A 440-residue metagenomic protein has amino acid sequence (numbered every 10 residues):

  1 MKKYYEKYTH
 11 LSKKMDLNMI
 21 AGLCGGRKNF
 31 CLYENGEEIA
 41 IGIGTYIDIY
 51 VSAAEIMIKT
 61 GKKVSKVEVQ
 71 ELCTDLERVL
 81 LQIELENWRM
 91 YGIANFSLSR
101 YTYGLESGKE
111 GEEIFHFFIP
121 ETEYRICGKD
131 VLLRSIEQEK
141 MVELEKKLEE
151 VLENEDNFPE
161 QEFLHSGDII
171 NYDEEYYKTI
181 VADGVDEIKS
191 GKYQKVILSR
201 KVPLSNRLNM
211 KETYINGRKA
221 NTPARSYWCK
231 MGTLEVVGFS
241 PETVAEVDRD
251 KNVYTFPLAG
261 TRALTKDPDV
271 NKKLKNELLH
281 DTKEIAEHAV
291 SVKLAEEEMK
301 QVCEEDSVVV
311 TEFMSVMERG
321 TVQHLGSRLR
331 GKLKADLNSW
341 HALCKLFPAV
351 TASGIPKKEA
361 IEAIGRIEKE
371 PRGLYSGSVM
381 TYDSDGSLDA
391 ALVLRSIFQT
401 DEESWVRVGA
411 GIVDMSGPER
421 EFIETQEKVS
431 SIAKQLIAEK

Functional and structural regions predicted by a protein language model:
M1, Y5-Y8, I126-L152, E246-G320 (+1 more regions): Cytosolic ligand/metal-binding cores
M1-K63: An N-terminal JmjN-like helical accessory module and its immediate linker preceding a catalytic domain
L11-K14, E38-I41, S97-Y101, L204-N206 (+7 more regions): Flexible loop/turn segments at secondary-structure boundaries
N35, A40-Y50, V196-A286, Q301-S307 (+1 more regions): An anion-binding catalytic pocket shared by soluble metabolic enzymes
Q70-L204, S430-E439: Non-catalytic accessory segments adjacent to catalytic cores
G92, Y124, G191, A245 (+4 more regions): A residue-level signal for conserved active-site and pocket-lining positions in enzyme catalytic cores
G92-A94, V196, S226-K230, R372-M380: A short glycine-rich, hydrophobically flanked beta-strand micro-motif that places a catalytic Asp/Glu for divalent metal
L325-K440: Conserved hydrophobic core element of enzyme catalytic domains
